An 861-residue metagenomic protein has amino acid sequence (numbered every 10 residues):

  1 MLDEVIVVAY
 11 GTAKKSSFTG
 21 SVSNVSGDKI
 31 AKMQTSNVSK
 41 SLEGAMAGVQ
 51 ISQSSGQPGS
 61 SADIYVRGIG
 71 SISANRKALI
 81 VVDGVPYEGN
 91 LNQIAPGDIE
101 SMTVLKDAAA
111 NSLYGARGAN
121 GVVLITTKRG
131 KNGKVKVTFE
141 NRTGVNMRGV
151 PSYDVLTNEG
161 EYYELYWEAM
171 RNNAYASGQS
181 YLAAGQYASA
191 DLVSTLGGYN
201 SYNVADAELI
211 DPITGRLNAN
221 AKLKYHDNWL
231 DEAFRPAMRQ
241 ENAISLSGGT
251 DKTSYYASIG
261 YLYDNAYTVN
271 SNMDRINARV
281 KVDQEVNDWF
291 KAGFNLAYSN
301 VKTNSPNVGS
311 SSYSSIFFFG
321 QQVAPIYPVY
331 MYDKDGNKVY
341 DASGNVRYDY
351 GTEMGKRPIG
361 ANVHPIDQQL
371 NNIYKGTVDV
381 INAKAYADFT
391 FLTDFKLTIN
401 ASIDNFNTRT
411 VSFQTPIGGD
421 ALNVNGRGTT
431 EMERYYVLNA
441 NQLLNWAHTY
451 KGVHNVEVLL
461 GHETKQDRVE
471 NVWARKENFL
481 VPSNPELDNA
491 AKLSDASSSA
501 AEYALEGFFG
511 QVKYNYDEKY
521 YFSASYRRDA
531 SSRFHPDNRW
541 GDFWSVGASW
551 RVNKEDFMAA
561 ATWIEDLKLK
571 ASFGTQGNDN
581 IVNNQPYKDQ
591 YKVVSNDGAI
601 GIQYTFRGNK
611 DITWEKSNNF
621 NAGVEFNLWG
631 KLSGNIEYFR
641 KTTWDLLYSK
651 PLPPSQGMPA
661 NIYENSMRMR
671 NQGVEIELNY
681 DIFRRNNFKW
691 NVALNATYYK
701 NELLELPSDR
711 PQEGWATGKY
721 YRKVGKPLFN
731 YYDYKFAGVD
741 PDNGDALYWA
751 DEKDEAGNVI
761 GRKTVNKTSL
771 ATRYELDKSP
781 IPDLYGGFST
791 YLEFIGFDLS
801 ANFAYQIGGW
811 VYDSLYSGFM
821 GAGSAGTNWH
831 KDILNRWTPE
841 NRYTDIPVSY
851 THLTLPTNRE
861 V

Functional and structural regions predicted by a protein language model:
M1-R279, Q284-N287, K291-G293, A297-S299 (+8 more regions): Short, small/polar-rich motifs associated with maturation and membrane association, primarily at protein termini
L2-E4, I30-T35, R76-K77, R275 (+8 more regions): Extracellular/periplasmic, surface-exposed regions of secreted and cell-surface proteins
G20, G97-E100, T562-E565, G630 (+1 more regions): Structured loop/turn residues at beta-strand edges in well-structured enzyme cores
K29, Y263-Y267, A530-S532, I682 (+2 more regions): A generic structural motif
G118, G248-K252, Y261, Y516 (+3 more regions): A generic beta-sheet turn/junction motif
S152-D211, S299-M354, T464, R468-W473 (+5 more regions): A surface-exposed, glycine/aromatic-enriched loop/edge motif typical of exported proteins
P212-A221, G418, L422, D597-Y604 (+3 more regions): Surface-exposed, extracytoplasmic segments of Gram-negative outer-membrane nutrient-acquisition systems
S245, N691, S779-I807, L853 (+1 more regions): Conserved C-terminal beta-signal and adjacent last beta-strands/turns of outer-membrane beta-barrel proteins
